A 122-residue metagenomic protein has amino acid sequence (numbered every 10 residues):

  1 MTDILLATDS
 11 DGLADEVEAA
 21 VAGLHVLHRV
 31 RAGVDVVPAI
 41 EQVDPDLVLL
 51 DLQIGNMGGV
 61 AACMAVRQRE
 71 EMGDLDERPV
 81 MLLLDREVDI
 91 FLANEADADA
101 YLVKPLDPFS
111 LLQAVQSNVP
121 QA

Functional and structural regions predicted by a protein language model:
M1-G12, V17-E18: Conserved acidic segment of CheY-like receiver
A7-T8, V30, V48, L83: Conserved sequence signature across two-component system core domains
R31-L47: Acidic, metal-coordinating helix/loop segments flanking the phosphotransfer/catalytic sites of two-component signaling
V48, Y101-L102: Two-component signal transduction core modules
L50-Q68: Conserved phosphotransfer microenvironments
A61, L82-A100: Alpha4 helix (beta4-alpha4-beta5 surface) of REC/receiver domains from two-component response regulators
E71-P79: His-Asp phosphorelay/catalytic-motif detector in bacterial-type signaling
L106-V115: C-terminal output helix
